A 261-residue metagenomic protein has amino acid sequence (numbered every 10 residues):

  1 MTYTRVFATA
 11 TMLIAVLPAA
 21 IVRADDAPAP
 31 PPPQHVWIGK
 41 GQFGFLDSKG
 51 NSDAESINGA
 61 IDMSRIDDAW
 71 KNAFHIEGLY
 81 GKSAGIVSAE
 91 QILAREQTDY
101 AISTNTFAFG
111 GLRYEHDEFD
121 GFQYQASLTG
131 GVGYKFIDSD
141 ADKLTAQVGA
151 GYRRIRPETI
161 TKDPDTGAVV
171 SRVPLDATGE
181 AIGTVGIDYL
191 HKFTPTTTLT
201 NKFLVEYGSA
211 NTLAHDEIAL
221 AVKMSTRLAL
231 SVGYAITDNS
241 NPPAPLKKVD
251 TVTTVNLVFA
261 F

Functional and structural regions predicted by a protein language model:
M1-H35, L246: Cleavable N-terminal export/targeting peptides
W37, A69-A73, N105-A108, D140-L144 (+2 more regions): Repeated loop/turn-to-beta-strand initiation elements of outer-membrane beta-barrel proteins
F43-F45, I61, F74-Y80, A94-T98 (+6 more regions): Transmembrane beta-barrel strands of outer-membrane/channel proteins
F45-K49, R65-D67, G78-K82, Y114-E118 (+6 more regions): Transmembrane beta-strands of outer-membrane beta-barrel pores
D47-E55, S83-A89, H116-Q123, E206-H215 (+1 more regions): Solvent-exposed loop/turn segments connecting transmembrane beta-strands in outer-membrane beta-barrel proteins
R65-A69, Q97, I102-T104, G133-D138 (+4 more regions): Outer-membrane beta-barrel proteins
T129, L220-K223, V249-F261: Outer-membrane beta-barrel "beta-signal"
A141-S225: Outer-membrane beta-barrel transmembrane domain signature
